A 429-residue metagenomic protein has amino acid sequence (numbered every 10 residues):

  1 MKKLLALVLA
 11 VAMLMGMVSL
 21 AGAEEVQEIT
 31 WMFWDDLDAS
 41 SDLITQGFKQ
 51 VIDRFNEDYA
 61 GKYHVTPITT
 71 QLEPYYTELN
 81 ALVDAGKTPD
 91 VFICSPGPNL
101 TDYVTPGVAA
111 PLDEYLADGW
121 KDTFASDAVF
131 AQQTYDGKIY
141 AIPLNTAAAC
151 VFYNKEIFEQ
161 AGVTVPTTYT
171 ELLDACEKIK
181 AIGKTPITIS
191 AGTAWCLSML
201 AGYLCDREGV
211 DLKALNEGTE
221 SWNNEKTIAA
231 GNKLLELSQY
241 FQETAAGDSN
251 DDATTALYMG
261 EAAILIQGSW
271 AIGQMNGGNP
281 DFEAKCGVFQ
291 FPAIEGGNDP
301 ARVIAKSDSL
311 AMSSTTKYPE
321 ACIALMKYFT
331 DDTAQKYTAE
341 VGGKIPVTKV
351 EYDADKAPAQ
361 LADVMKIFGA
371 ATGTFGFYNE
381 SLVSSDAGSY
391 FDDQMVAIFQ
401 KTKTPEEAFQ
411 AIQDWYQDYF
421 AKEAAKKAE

Functional and structural regions predicted by a protein language model:
A6, S19-T101, T105-P106, V165 (+5 more regions): Conserved N-terminal structural module of periplasmic/extracytoplasmic solute-binding proteins
Q27, R54-G61, Q160-A161, N232 (+3 more regions): Extracytoplasmic/periplasmic substrate-recognition and gating elements
T69-E78, P98, Y169-L173, A245-M259: Short helix-initiation/N-cap motifs at beta->coil->alpha
Q71, S95-C150, L173, I179 (+7 more regions): Hinge/lid segment of periplasmic solute-binding proteins
L100-D113, A128-V165, L173, A191-N216 (+4 more regions): Periplasmic solute-binding protein
P111-A125, E208-A229, G277-D281, A293-R302 (+2 more regions): Short, solvent-exposed loop/beta-turn-alpha elements that line the ligand-binding surface or hinge of extracytoplasmic
A131, F289-Q290, A339-D393, A397 (+1 more regions): Long, aromatic- and glycine/proline-rich binding clefts that accommodate carbohydrate-like moieties
C176-K178, E217-A246, F291: Glycine-centered hinge/linker elements that transmit conformational signals in sensory and ligand-binding systems
